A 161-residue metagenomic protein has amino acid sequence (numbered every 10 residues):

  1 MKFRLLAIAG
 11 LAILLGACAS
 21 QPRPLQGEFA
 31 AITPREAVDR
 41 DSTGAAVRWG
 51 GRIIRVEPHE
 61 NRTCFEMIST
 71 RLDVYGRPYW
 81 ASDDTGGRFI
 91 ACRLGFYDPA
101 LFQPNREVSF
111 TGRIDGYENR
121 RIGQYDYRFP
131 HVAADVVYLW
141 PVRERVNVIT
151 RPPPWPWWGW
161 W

Functional and structural regions predicted by a protein language model:
M1-C18: Sec-dependent bacterial lipoprotein signal peptides
C18-W161: OB-fold and OB-like single-stranded nucleic-acid-recognition modules and their adjacent interaction interfaces
